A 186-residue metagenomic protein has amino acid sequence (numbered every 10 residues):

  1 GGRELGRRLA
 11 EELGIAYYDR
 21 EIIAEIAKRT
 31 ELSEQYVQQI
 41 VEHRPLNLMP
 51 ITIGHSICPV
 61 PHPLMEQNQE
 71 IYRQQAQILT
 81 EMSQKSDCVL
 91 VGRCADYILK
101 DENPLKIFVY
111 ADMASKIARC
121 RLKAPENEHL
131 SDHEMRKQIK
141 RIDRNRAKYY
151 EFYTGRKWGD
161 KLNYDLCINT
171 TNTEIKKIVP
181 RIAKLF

Functional and structural regions predicted by a protein language model:
G1-A10: Glycine-rich phosphate-binding P-loop
I15-K28: Short beta-strand-centered segment that lines the nucleotide-binding/catalytic pocket of NTP-utilizing
I23, A95-D96, A111-K116, T173-E174: Conserved nucleotide-binding/hydrolysis micro-motifs of P-loop NTPases
A27-D87: ATP-dependent small-molecule kinase phosphotransfer cores that center on conserved nucleotide phosphate-binding segments
N47-T52, H129-I175: Small-molecule kinase domains that catalyze NTP-dependent phosphoryl transfer to phosphate-bearing small molecules
A76, I175-A183: Short, amphipathic alpha-helical "lid/cap" segments that border enzyme active or binding sites
D101-R121, L130-R141: Conserved phosphate-donor/acceptor-positioning beta-strand/loop module used by diverse small-molecule
